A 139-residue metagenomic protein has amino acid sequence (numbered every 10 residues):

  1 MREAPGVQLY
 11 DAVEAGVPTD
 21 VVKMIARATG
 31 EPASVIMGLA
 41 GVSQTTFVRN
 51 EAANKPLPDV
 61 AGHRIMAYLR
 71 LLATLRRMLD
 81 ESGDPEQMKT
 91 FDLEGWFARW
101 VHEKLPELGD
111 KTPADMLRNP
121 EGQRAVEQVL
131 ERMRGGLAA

Functional and structural regions predicted by a protein language model:
M1-A139: Non-transmembrane "mature" sequence context
